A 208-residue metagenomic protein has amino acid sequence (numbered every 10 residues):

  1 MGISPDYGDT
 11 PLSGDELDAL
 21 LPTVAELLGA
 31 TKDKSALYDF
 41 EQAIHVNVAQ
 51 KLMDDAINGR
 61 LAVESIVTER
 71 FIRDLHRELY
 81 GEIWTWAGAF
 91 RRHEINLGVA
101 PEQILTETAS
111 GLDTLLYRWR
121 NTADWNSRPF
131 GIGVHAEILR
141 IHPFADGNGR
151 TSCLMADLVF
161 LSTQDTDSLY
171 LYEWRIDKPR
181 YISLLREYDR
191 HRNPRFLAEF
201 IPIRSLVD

Functional and structural regions predicted by a protein language model:
M1-D208: FIC/Doc superfamily catalytic core
